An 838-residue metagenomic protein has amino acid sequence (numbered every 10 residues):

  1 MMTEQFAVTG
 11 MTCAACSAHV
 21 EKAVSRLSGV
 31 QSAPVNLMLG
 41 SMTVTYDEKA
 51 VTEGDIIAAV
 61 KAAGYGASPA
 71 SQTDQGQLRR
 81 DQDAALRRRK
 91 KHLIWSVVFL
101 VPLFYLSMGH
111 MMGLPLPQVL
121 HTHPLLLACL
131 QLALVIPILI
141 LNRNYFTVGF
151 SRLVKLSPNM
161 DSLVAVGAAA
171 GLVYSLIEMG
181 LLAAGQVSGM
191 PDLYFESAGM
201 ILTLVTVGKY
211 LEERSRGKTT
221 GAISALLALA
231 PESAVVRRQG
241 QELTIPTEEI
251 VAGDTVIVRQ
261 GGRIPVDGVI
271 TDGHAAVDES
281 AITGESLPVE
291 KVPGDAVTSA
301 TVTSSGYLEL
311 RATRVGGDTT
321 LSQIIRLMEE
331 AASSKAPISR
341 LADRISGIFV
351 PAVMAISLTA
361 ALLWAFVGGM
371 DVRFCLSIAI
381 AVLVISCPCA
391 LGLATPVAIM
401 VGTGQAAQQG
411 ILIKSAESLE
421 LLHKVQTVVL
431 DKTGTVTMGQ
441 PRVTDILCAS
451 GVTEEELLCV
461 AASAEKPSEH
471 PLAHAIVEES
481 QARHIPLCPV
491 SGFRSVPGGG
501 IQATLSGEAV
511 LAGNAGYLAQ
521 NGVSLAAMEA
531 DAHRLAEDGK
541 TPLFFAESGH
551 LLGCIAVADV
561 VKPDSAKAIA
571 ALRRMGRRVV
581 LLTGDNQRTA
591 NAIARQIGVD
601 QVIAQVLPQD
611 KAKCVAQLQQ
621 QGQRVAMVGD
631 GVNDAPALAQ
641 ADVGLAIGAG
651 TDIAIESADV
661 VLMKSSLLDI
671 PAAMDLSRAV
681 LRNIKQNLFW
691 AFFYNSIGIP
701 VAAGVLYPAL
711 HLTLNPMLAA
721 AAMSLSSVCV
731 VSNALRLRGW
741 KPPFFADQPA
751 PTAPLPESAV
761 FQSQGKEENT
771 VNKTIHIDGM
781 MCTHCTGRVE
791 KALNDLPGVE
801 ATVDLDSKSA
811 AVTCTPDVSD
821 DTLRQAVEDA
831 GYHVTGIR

Functional and structural regions predicted by a protein language model:
M1-A128, I138, A225, G240-E242 (+3 more regions): Flexible metal-binding regulatory segments at protein termini and peripheral loops
M2, A18, L505-G507, G539-T541 (+2 more regions): Conserved ATP-binding TGD loop and adjacent catalytic N/P-domain core of P-type ATPases
G54-R80, C129, V135-S233, R237 (+6 more regions): Actuator/coupling domain of P-type ATPases
Q77-F99, V148-G171, I325-S357, C375 (+7 more regions): Soluble-to-membrane junctions at the N-terminal ends of transmembrane alpha-helices in multi-pass ion-transporting
L100, M200, I348-F349, L376-G392 (+1 more regions): Small-residue-enriched core segments of transmembrane alpha-helices in multipass membrane transport and channel
M112-L126, V154, V173, L181 (+8 more regions): Membrane-embedded alpha-helical bundles of multi-pass transporters
E232, I282, L341, A390-A464 (+4 more regions): Conserved catalytic phosphorylation-site environment of P-type ATPases
V443, L447-R577, Q587, V599-V615: P-type ATPase nucleotide-binding
